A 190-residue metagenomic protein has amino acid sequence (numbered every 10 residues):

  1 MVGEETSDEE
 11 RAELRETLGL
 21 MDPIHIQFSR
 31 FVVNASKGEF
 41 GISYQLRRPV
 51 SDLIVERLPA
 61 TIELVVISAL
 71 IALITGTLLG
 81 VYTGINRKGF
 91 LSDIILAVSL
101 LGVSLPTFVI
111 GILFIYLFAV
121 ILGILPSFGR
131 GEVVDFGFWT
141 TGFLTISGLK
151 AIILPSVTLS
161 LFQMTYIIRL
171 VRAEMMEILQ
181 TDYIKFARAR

Functional and structural regions predicted by a protein language model:
M1-E5, R47, V81-F90, L117-G129 (+1 more regions): Membrane-interface elements of multi-pass transporters and channels
M1-P23, S51, V55, Y82 (+2 more regions): N-terminal signal-anchor/first transmembrane alpha helix
M1-S29, L122-L144: Hydrophobic alpha-helical transmembrane segments of membrane transport/permease proteins and related membrane-embedded
G19-L20, V33, K37, A119 (+2 more regions): Residues at helix-coil transition
L20-T77: An internal, D/E-rich "acidic patch" concept
P23, Q27, F31, P49 (+9 more regions): Amphipathic alpha-helical recognition patches that constitute DNA-binding helices
I54, L58-L91, W139-R190: Alpha-helical transmembrane segments of integral membrane proteins, especially multi-pass inner/plasma-membrane
A97, L101-L105, V109-M164: Membrane-water interface segments at transmembrane-helix boundaries in multipass membrane proteins
